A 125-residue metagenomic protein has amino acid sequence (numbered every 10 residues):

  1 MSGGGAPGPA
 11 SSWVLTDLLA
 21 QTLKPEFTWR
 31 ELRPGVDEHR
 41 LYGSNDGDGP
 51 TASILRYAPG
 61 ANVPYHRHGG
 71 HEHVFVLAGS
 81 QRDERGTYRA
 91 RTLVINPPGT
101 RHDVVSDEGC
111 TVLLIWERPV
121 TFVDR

Functional and structural regions predicted by a protein language model:
M1-G49, R125: A short, N-terminal "cap"/entry segment at the start of jelly-roll beta-barrel domains of the cupin/DSBH fold
E38-R40, A52-I54, H73, L93-I95 (+1 more regions): Conserved hydrophobic/aromatic beta-strand scaffold that supports enzyme active sites
G43, S53-L55, P64-H68, R85-G86 (+1 more regions): Short histidine-centered beta-strand/loop micro-motifs that create catalytic or ligand/metal-coordination sites
P50-A52, C110-T111: Structural motif
A58-A61, H68-D83, A90: Glycine- and acidic-residue-biased ligand/ion/polar-headgroup-sensing regions
R82-S106: Short acidic-glycine-tyrosine-enriched beta hairpin
P98-V123: Ligand-binding loop in jelly-roll beta-barrel domains
